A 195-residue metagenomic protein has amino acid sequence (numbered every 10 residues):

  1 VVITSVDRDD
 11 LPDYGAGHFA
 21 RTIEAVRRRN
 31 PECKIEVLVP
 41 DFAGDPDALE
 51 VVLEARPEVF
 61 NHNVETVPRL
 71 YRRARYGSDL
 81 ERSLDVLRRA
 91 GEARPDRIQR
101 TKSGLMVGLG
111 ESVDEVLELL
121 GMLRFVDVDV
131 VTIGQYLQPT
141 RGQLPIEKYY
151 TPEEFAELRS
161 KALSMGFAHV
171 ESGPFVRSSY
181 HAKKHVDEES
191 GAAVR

Functional and structural regions predicted by a protein language model:
V1-V2, P46-E50: Conserved N-terminal glycine/acidic-rich loop preference
V2-H18, G110-E115: Conserved glycine-rich "GG(E/T)P / GGGxP" loop and the immediately following alpha-helix in the radical SAM core
V2-T4, E36-P40, N61-E65, K102-M106 (+2 more regions): A cross-family glycoside hydrolase active-site/sugar-binding cleft signature
T4-D13, P68-R75, T140-G142: Glycine-rich, proline-tolerant flexible connector loops at the mouths of alpha/beta enzymes
V6-D9, P40-G44: Short acidic/polar capping segments at secondary-structure boundaries
P12, I35-L38, L144: Short linear motifs at secondary-structure transitions and domain/linker junctions
R21-C33, D47, L53-A55, R75-R100 (+1 more regions): Auxiliary Fe-S-binding modules of radical SAM enzymes
A43, L53, F60-L80: Acidic/histidine-rich catalytic cores of soluble enzymes
